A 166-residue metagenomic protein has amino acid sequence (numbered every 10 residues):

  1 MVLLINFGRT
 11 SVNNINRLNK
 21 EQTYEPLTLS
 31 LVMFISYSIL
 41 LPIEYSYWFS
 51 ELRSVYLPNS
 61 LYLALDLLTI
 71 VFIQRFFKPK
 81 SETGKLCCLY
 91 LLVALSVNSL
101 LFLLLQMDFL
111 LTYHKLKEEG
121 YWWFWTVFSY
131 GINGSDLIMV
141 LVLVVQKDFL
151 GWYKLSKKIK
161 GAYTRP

Functional and structural regions predicted by a protein language model:
N6-R9, L65-T83, L101-D108, V140-Q146: Alpha-helical transmembrane segments in multipass membrane proteins, preferentially the mid-helix core
S11-T28, F49-S50, K78-C88, F149-W152: Membrane-interface helix-boundary motifs at transmembrane edges
E25-W48: A generic, lipid-embedded transmembrane alpha helix
L40-E51, R75, L103-K115: Juxtamembrane "helix-exit" motif on the non-cytosolic side of transmembrane helices
Y45-R75: Alpha-helical transmembrane-segment detector that highlights a single hydrophobic TM helix and its immediate
F49-L61, K115-S129: Non-cytosolic membrane-interface motifs at loop->transmembrane helix junctions
Y62-V71, C88-L110, F128-S135: Hydrophobic alpha-helical membrane segments
F149-P166: Short, highly charged, low-complexity non-transmembrane loops/tails of multi-pass membrane proteins
